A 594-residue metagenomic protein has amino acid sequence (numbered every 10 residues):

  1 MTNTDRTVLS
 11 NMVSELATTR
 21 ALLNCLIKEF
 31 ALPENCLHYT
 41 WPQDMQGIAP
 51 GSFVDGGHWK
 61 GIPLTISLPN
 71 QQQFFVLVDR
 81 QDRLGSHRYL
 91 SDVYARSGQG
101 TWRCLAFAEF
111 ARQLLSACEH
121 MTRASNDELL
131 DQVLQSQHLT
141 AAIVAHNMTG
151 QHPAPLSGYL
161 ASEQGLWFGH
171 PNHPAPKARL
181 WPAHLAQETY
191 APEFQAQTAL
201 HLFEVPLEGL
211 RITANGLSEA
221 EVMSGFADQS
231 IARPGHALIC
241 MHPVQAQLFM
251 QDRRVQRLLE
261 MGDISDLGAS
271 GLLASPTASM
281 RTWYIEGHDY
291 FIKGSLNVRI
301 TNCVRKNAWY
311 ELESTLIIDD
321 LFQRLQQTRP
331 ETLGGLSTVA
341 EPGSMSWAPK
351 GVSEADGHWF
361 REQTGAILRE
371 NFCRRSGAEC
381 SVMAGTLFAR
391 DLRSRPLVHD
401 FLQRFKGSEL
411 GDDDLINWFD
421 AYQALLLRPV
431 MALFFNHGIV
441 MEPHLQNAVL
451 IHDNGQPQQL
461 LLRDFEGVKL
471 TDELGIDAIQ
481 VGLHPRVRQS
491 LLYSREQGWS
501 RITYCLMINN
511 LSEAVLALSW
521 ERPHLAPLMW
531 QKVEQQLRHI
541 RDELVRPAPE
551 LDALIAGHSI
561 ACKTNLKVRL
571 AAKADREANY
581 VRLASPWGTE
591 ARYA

Functional and structural regions predicted by a protein language model:
M1-L425, H452-A594: Nucleotide/phosphate-binding site architecture used for ATP/NTP-dependent chemistry
L427-M431: Short C-lobe core helix of eukaryotic-like protein kinase catalytic domains
A432-H437: Protein kinase catalytic-loop region centered on the HRD/HxD motif
I439-E442: Catalytic-loop of the protein kinase fold
H444-Q446: Canonical protein kinase catalytic loop motif
A448-L450: Hydrophobic residue at the +6 position relative to the catalytic HRD Asp in the kinase catalytic loop
